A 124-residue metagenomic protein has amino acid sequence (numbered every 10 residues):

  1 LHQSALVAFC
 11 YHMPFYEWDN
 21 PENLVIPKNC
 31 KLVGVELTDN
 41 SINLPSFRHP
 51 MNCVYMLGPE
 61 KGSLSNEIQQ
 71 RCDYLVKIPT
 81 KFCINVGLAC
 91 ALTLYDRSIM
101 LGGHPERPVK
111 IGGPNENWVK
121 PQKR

Functional and structural regions predicted by a protein language model:
L1-R124: Post-transcriptional modification and biogenesis factors for structured RNAs of the translation apparatus
